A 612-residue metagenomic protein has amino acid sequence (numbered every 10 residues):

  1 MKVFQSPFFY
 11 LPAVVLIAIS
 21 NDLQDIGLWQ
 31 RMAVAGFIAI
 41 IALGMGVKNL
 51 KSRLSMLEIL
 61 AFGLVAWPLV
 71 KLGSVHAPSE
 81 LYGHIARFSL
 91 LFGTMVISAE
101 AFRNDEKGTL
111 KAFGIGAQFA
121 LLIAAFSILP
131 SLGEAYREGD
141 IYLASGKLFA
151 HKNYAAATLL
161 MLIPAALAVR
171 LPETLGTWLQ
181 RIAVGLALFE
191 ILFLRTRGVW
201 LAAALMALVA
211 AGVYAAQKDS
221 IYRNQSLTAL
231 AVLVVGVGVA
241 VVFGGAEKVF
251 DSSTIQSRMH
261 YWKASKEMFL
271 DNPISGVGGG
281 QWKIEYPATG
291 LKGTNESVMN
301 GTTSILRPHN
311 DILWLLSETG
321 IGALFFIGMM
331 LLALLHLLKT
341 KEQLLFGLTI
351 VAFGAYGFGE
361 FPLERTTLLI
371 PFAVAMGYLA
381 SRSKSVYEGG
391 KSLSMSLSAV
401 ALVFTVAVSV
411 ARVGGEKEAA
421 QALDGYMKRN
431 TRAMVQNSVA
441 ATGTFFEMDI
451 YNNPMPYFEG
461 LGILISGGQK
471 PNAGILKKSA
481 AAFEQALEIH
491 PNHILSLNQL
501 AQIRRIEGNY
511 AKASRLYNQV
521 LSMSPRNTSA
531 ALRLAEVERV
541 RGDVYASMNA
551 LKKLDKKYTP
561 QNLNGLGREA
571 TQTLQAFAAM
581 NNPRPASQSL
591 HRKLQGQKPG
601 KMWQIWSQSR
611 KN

Functional and structural regions predicted by a protein language model:
M1-Q118, V169-L179, L208-A215, S220-L230 (+11 more regions): Transmembrane signal-anchor hairpin modules in multi-pass inner-membrane enzymes, especially those that act on
S6-S20, V34-G44, P68-L72, A86-A101 (+6 more regions): Alpha-helical transmembrane segments of multi-pass inner-membrane proteins
Y136-Y142, G146, E267-M268, G279-E318: Interfacial juxtamembrane loops and adjacent helix segments that form the catalytic/substrate-binding surfaces
I141-L148, A203-A207, Q225, G236-L270 (+2 more regions): Flexible juxtamembrane loops connecting transmembrane helices in multi-pass membrane enzymes that build or modify
G443, E484-E488, Q519-S522, K553-K556: Conserved structural position within tetratricopeptide repeats
G443-I450, P491, P525, T559: Short coil turns that delineate tetratricopeptide repeat
I450-Y451, M455, S496, A530 (+1 more regions): TPR alpha-solenoid repeat register
